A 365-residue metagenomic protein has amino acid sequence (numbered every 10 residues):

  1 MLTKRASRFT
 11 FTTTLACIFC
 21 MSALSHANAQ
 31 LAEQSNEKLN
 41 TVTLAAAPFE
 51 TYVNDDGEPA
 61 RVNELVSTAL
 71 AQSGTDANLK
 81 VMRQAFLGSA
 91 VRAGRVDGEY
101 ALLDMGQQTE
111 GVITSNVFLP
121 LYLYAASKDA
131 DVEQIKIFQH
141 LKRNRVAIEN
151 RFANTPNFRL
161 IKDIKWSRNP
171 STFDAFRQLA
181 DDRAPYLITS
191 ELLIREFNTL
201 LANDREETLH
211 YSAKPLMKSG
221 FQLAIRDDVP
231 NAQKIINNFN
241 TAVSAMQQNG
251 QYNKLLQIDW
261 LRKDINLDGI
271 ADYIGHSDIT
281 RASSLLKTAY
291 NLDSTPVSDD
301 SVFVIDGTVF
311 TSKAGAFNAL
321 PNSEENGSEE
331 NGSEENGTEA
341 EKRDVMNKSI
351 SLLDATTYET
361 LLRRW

Functional and structural regions predicted by a protein language model:
L2, L15-C20, S25-N78, A130 (+1 more regions): N-terminal hydrophobic or amphipathic helices and topogenic motifs
E37-N54, P59, K136-F152, P185-Y186 (+1 more regions): Short loop->beta-strand "edge-of-pocket" segments that line small-molecule binding or catalytic clefts across diverse
A47, L119-Y124, D204-N237, N266-R281: Periplasmic-binding protein-like
N63-Q72, D131-V132, K142-R143, G220-K263: Extended ligand-binding regions for polar small-molecule ligands
L65-G74, N116, N150-T172, F176-R177 (+3 more regions): Ligand-binding cleft/hinge of the Venus flytrap
L79-K142, R151-A153, P170, S212-A213 (+1 more regions): Acidic, polar ligand-binding/catalytic clefts
K80, A85-D97, F173-L192, L200: Short helices/loops that flank or line small-molecule/ion binding pockets
S89, A101-E110, P185-M217: A ligand-binding cleft/hinge motif common to bilobed small-molecule-binding domains
